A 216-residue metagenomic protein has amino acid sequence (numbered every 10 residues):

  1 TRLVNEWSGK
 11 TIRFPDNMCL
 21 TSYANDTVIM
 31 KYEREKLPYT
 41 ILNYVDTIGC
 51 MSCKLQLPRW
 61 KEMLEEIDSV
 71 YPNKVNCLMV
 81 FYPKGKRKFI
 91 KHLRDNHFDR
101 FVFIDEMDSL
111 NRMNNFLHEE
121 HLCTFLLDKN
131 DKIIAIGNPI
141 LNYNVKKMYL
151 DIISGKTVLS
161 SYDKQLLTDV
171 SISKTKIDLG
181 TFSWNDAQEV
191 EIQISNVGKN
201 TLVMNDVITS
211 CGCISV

Functional and structural regions predicted by a protein language model:
T1-E35, L55, L166-S173: N-terminal "domain-start" segment that seeds a small globular fold
T27-M63: Short active-site neighborhood of thiol/selenol oxidoreductases, capturing the structured segment around
G49-H92: Mid-length scaffold segments of soluble, non-membrane domains
L78, I90-H121: Short, internal strand/loop/helix patches that form the active-site neighborhood or redox-interaction surface
H121, L126-S171: Thiol-/selenol-based redox modules, centered on thioredoxin-like and closely related oxidoreductase domains
Y162-V197: Beta-sheet-dominated interaction scaffolds and their linkers
K199-V216: Surface-exposed binding patches on compact interaction domains or structured appendages
